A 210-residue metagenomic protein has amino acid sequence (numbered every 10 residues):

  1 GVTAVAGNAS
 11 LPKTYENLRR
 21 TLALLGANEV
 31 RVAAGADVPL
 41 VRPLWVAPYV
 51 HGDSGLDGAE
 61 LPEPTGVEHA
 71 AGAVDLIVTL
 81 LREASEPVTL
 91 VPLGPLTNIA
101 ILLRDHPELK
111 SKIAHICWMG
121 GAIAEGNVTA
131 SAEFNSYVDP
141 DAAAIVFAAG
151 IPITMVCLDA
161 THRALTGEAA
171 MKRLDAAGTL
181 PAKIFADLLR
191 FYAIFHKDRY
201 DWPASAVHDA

Functional and structural regions predicted by a protein language model:
G1-A210: N-terminal acidic, glycine/proline-rich low-complexity segments
